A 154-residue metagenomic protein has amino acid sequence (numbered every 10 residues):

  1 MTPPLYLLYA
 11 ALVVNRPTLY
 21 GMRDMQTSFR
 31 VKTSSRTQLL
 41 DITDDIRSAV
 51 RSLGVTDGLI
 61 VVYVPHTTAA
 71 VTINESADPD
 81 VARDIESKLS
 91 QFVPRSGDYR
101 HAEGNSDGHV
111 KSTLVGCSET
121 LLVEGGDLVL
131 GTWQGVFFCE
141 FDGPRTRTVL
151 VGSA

Functional and structural regions predicted by a protein language model:
M1-G21: N-terminal amphipathic/basic-hydrophobic helices that include classical n-h-c signal peptides and signal-anchor
V14-A154: Active-site histidine-anchored catalytic micro-motif
